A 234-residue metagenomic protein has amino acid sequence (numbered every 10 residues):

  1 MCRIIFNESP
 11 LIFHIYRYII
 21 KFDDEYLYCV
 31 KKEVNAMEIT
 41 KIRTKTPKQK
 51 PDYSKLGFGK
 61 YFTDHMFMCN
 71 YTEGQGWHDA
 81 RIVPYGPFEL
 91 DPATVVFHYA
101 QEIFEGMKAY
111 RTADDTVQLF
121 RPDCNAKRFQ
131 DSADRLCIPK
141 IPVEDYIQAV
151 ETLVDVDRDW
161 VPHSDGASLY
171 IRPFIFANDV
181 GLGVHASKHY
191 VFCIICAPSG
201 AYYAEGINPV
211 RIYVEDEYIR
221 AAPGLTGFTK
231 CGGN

Functional and structural regions predicted by a protein language model:
I5: Conserved binding/recognition cores within well-folded domains
H14-A36: Short, Lys/Arg-enriched N-terminal segments with co-localized hydrophobic residues within the first ~10-30 amino acids
N35-L153, G181-N234: Helix-start/capping segments and mature chain N-termini
V143-E144, W160-S168: Flexible, glycine/charged-enriched surface loops at secondary-structure junctions
L153-D157, A177: Phosphate-interacting basic helix/loop segments used at nucleotide- and nucleic-acid interfaces
L169-P173: A short glycine-rich, hydrophobically flanked beta-strand micro-motif that places a catalytic Asp/Glu for divalent metal
